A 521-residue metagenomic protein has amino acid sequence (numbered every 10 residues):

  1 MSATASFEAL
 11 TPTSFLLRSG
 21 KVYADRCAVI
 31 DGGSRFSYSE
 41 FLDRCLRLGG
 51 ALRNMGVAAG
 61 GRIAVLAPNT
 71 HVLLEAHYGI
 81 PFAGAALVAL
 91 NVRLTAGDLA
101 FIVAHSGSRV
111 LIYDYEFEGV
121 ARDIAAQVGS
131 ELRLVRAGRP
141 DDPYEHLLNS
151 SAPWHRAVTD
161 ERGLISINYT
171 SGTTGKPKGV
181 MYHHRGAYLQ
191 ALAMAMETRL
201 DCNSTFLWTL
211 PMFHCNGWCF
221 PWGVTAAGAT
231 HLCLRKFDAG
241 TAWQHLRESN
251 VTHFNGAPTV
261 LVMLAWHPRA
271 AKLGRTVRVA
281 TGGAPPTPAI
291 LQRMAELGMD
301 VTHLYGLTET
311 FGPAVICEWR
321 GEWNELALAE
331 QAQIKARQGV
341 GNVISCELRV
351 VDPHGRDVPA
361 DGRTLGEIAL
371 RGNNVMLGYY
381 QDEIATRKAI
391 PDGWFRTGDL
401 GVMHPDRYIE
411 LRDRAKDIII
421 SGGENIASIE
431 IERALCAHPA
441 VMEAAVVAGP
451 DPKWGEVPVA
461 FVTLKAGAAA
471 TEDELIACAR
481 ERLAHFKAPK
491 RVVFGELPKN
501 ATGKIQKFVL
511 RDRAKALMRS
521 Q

Functional and structural regions predicted by a protein language model:
F7-L10, A24-C27, S150-Y169, K176 (+1 more regions): Conserved pre-ATP/AMP-binding loop-to-beta segment of ANL
E8, T13, L17, D25-T70 (+3 more regions): Conserved AMP-binding/adenylate-forming core of the ANL superfamily
S37-S39, I165-L189: Conserved AMP-binding A3 loop
L94, A100, L111-Y115, F254 (+6 more regions): AMP-binding/adenylate-forming catalytic core of the ANL superfamily
E118-E161, Q331: ANL superfamily adenylate-forming
Y188-T205, F213-H253, H267-P268: Conserved AMP-binding/adenylation subdomain of ANL enzymes
A226, E248-G256, A265-Q333, E347 (+1 more regions): Gly/Ser/Thr-rich phosphate-binding loop
G341-A369, M403-D406, A468-E472, Q506: Conserved beta-loop-beta connector loops within the AMP-binding
